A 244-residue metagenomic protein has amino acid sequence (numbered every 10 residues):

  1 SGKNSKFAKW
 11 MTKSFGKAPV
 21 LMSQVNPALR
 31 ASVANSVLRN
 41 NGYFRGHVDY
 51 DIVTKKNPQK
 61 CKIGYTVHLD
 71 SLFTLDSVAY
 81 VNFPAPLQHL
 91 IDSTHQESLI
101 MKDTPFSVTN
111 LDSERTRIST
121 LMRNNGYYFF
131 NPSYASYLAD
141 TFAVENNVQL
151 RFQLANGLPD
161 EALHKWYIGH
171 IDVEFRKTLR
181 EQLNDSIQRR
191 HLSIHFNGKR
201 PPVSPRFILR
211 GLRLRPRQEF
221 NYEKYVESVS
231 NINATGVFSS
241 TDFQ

Functional and structural regions predicted by a protein language model:
S1-Q244: Periplasmic polypeptide-binding modules associated with outer-membrane biogenesis and secretion
